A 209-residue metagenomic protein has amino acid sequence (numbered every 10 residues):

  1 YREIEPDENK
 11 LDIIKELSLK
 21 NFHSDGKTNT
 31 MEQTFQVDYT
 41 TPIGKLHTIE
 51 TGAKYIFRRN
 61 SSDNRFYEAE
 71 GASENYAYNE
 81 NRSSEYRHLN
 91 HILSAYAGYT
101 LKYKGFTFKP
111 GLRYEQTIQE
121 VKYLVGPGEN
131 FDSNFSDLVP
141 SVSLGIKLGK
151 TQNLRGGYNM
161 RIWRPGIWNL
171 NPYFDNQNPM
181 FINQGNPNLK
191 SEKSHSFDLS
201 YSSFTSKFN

Functional and structural regions predicted by a protein language model:
Y1-N209: Primarily recognizes Gram-negative and organellar outer-membrane beta-barrels
